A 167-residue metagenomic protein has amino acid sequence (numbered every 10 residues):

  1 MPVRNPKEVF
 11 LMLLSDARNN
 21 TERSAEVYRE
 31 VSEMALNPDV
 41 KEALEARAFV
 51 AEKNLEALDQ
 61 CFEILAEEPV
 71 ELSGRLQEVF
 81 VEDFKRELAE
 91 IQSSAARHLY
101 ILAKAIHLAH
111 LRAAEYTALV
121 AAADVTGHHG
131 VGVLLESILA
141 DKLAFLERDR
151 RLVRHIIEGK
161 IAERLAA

Functional and structural regions predicted by a protein language model:
M1-A167: Amphipathic alpha-helical hairpins
